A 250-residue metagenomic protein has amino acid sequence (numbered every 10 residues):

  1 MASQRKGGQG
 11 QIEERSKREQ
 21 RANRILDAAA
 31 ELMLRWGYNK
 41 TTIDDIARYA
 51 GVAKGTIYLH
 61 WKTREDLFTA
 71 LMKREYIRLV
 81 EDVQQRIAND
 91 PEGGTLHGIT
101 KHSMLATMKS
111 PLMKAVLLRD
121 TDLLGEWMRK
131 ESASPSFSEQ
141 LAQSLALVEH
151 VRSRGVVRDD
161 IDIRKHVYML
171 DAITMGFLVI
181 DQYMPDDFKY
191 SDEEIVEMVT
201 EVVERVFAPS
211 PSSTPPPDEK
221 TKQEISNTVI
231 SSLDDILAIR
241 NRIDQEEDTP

Functional and structural regions predicted by a protein language model:
A2-Q4, A146-R154, V179, Y183-P250: C-terminal peripheral helix-coil segments that are non-catalytic and often amphipathic
R18-A30, I46, L67, L71-V83 (+1 more regions): Generic hydrophobic, amphipathic alpha-helix propensity
R24, L32-D66, A70: Helix-turn-helix
A28-L32, A106, I173: Short amphipathic alpha-helical elements of helix-turn-helix/winged-helix folds
R35-N39, S110, R154: Short coil/turn segments at alpha/beta junctions that flank glycine-rich nucleotide-binding fingerprints
A70, Q84-M113, R119, V196: Hydrophobic alpha-helical connector segments
V80, W127-V156, I161-L178, E197: Amphipathic alpha-helical packing segments from all-alpha helical-bundle domains
M108-E131, I180: Amphipathic alpha-helical segments used for helix-helix packing
